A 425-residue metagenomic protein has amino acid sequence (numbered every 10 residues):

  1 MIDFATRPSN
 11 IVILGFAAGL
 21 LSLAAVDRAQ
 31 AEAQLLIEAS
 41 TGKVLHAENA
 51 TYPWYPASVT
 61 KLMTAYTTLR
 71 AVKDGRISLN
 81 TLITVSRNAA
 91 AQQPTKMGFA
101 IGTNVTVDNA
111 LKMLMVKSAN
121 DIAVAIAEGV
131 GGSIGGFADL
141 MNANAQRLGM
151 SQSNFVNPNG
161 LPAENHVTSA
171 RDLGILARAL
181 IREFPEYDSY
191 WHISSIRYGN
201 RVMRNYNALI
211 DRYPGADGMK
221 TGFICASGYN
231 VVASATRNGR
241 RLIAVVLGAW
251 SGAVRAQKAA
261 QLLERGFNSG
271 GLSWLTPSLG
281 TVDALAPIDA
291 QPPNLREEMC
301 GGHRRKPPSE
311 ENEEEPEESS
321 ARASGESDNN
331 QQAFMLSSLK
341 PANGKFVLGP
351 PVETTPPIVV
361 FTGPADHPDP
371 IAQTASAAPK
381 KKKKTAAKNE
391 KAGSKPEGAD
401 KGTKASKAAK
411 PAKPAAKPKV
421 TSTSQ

Functional and structural regions predicted by a protein language model:
M1-G15: Bacterial N-terminal signal peptides that target proteins for export
I2-D3, N142-A145, S394: Periplasmic/cell-envelope proteins involved in peptidoglycan metabolism and beta-lactam response
V12-G15, S58, G215: Hydrophobic alpha-helical transmembrane segments of integral membrane proteins, especially multi-pass transporters
G15-A25: Hydrophobic h-region of N-terminal signal peptides that target proteins for export in Gram-negative bacteria
L23-R171, R178-I181: Active-site-adjacent loops and short helices of periplasmic peptidoglycan-processing enzymes
S151-N154, P162-V167, R171-A399, K419-Q425: Domain-terminus/edge residues, biased toward the C-terminal soluble/receptor-binding domains of extracytoplasmic
K391, K395-G398, K404-K413: Intrinsically disordered, low-complexity segments used as extracellular stalks/linkers and nuclear/regulatory IDRs
